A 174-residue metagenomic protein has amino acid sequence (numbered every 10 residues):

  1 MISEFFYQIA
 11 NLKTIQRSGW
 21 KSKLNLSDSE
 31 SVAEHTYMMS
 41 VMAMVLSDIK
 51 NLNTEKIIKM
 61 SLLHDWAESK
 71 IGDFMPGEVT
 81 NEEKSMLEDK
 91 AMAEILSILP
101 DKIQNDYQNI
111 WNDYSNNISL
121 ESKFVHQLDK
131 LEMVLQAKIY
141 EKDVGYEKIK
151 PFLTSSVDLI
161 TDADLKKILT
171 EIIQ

Functional and structural regions predicted by a protein language model:
M1-Q174: Active-site helical microenvironments for divalent-metal-assisted chemistry
